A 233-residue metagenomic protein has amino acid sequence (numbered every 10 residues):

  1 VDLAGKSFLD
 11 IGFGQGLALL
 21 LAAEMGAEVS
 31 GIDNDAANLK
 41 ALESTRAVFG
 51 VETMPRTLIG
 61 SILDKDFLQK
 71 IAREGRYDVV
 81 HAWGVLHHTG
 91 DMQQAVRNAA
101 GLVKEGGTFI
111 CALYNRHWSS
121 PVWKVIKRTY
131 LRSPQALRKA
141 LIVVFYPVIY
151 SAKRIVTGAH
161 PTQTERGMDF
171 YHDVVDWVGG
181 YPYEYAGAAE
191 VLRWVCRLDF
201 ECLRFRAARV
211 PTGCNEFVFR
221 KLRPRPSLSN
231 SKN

Functional and structural regions predicted by a protein language model:
V1-G5: Conserved alpha-helix/loop element of class I SAM-dependent methyltransferases that forms part of the SAM/SAH-binding
K6-G12: Conserved class I S-adenosyl-L-methionine
L17, L21-D64: Class I SAM-dependent methyltransferase SAM/SAH-binding core
H81: A conserved beta-strand element that flanks and buttresses the S-adenosyl-L-methionine
Q93-E105: A short glycine-rich, Lys/Arg-flanked "PGG" loop and its adjoining helix->strand segment in the class I
T108-K139: Conserved class I S-adenosyl-L-methionine
P182-L198: Short alpha-helix
R206-S231: Core SAM-dependent methyltransferase catalytic element
